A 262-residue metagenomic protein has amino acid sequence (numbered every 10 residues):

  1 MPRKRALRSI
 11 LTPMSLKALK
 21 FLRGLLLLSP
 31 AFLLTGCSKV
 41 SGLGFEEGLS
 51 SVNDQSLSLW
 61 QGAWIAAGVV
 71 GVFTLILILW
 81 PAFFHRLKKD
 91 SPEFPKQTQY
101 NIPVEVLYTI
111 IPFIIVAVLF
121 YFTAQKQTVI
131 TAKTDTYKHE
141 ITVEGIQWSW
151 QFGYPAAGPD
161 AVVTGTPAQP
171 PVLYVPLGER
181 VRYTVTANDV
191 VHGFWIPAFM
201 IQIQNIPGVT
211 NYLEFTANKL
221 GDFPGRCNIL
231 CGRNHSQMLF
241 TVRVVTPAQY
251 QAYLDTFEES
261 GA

Functional and structural regions predicted by a protein language model:
P2-K39: N-terminal secretory/membrane targeting signals
S15-L22, V52-F73: Membrane-entry segments of alpha-helical transmembrane domains in multi-pass membrane proteins
T35-G36, G71-H85: Alpha-helical transmembrane segments
S38-W60, A82-A262: Non-transmembrane, membrane-proximal soluble domains of secreted or membrane proteins
W64, F73-L77, I102, F122: Generic alpha-helix structural propensity
V69-L77, I111-V118: Residue-level signal for the membrane-embedded core of alpha-helical transmembrane segments, especially mid-helix
